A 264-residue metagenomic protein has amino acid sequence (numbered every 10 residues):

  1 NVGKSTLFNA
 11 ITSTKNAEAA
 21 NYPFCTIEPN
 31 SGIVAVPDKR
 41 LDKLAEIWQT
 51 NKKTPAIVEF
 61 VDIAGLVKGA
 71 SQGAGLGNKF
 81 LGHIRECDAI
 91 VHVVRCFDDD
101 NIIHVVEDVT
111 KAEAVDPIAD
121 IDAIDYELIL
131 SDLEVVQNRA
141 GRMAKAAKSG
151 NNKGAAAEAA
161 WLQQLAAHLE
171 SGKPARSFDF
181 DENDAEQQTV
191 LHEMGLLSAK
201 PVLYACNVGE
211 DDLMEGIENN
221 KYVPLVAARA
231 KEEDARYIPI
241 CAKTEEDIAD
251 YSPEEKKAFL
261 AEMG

Functional and structural regions predicted by a protein language model:
N1-H104, K111, I118, V136 (+1 more regions): Conserved G1/Walker A P-loop phosphate-binding module
V2, F8, Q137, R142-G264: C-terminal-of-GTPase-core extension/linker across diverse P-loop GTPases
S13, E46, Y126, A228-K231: Short, intrinsically disordered, mixed-charge
S13-A17, N101-I118, D179-T189, M214-K221: Intrinsically disordered, low-complexity coil segments
L66-Q72, T110-D116, D122-L128, A147-G154 (+2 more regions): Flexible beta-alpha connector loops of hexameric P-loop NTPases
V67-A70, D99-V105, D212-G216, E246-D250: Switch/connector loops and helix/strand junctions flanking conserved nucleotide-binding motifs in nucleotide-processing
D132-L133: Short amphipathic alpha-helical heptad-repeat segments
